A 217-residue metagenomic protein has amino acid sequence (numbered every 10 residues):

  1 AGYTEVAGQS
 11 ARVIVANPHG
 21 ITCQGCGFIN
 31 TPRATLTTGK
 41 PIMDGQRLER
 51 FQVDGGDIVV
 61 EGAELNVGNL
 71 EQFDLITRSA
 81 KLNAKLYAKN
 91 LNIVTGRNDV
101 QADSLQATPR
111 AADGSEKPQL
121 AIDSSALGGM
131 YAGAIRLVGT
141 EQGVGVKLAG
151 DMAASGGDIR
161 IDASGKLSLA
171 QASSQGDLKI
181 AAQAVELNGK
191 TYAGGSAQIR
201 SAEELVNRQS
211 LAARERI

Functional and structural regions predicted by a protein language model:
A1-S155, D162-S164, S173, A181: Solvent-exposed adhesion/ligand-recognition segments of exported proteins
G56, D158, S164-I217: Binding/recognition "hotspot" determinant
